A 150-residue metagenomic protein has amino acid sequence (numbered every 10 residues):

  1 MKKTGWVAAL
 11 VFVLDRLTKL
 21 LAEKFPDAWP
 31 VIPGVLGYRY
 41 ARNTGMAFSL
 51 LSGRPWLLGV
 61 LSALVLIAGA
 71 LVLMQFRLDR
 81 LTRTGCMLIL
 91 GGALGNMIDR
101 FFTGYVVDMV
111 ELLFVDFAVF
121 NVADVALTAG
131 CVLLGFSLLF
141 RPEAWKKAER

Functional and structural regions predicted by a protein language model:
M1-R150: Alpha-helical transmembrane bundles and membrane-interface segments of multipass inner-membrane proteins
